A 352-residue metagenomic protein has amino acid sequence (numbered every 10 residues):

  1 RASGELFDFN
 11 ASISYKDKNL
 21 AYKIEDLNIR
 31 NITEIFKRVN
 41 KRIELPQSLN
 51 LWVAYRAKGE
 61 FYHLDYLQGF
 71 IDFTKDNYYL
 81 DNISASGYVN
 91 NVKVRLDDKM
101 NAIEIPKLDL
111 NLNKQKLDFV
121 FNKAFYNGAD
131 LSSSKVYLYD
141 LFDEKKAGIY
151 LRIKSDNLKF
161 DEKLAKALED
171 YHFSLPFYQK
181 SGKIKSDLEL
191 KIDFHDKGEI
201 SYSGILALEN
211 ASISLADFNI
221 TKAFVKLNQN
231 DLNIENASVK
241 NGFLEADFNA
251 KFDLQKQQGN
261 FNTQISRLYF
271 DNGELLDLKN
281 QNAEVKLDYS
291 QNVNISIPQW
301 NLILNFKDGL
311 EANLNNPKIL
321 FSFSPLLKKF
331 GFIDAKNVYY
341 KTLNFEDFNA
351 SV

Functional and structural regions predicted by a protein language model:
R1-A2, N19-Y78, S86-V92, D140-S214 (+2 more regions): Extended amphipathic, helix-rich lipid-handling scaffolds
R1-N10, V92, L108: N-terminal beta-strand/beta-hairpin edge segment
M100, D217-F218: Outer-membrane beta-barrel translocator domains and adjoining extracellular loop/strand segments of Gram-negative
L108-L110, V225: Short amphipathic alpha-helical linker/capping segments at the junctions of internal repeats and modular domains
